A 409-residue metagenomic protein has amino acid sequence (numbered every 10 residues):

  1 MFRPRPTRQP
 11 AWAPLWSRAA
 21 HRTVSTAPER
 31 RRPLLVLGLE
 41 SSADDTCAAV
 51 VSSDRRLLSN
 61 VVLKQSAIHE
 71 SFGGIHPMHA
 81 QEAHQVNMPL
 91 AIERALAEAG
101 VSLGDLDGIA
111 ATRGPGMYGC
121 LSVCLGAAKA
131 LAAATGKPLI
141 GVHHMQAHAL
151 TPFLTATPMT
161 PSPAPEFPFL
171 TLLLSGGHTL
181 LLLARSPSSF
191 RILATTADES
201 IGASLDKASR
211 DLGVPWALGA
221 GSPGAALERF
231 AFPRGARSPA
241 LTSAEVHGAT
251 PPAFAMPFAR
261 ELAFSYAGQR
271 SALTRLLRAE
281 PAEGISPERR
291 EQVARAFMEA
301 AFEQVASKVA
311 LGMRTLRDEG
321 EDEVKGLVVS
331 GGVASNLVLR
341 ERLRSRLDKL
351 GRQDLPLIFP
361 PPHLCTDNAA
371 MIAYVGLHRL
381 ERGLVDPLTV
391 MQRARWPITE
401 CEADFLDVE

Functional and structural regions predicted by a protein language model:
M1-P33: N-terminal mitochondrial targeting presequence
S25-R32, V142-L170, V375: Conserved phosphate-binding catalytic cores of ATP/NTP-utilizing and phosphoryl-transfer enzymes
A27-L34, S42, A49, S59 (+5 more regions): A short helix-loop
R32-D105, A111-P115, H144: N-terminal beta-alpha supersecondary unit
S102-R113, E319-V333, I358-P360: Short glycine-rich phosphate-binding loop at a beta-alpha junction
G119-L121, V324-R346: Glycine-rich phosphate-binding loops at beta-strand->alpha-helix junctions
G141-V142, G326, S345-I372, D386 (+1 more regions): Conserved phosphate-binding/catalytic loops in two-lobed NTP-binding clefts
R260-L262, L276-D322, G326-V328: Adenine-nucleotide phosphate-binding core of ATP-dependent small-molecule kinases
